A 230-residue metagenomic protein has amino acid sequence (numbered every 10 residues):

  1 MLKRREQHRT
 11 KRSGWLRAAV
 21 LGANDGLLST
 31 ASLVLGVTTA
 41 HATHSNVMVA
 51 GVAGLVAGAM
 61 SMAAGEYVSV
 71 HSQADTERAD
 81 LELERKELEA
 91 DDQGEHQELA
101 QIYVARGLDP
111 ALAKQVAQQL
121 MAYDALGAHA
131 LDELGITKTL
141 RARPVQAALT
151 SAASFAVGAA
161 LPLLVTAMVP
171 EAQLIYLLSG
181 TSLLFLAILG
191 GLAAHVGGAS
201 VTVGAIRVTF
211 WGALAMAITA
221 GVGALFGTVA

Functional and structural regions predicted by a protein language model:
M1-S69: Internal alpha-helical transmembrane segments
M1-W15, V70-A152: Cytosol/matrix-facing amphipathic helices and coiled-coil assembly/linker segments of eukaryotic membrane proteins
K11-G22, H44-V52, L112, R143-L149 (+2 more regions): The feature identifies polytopic integral membrane transport proteins across all domains of life
W15-L33, K138-V165: Transmembrane alpha-helical segments and their cytosolic interface motifs in multi-pass membrane proteins
A172-F185: Structural signature of hydrophobic alpha-helical transmembrane segments
I188-A213: Interfacial loop-to-transmembrane junctions
A220-A230: Juxtamembrane boundary at the C-terminal end of a transmembrane helix
